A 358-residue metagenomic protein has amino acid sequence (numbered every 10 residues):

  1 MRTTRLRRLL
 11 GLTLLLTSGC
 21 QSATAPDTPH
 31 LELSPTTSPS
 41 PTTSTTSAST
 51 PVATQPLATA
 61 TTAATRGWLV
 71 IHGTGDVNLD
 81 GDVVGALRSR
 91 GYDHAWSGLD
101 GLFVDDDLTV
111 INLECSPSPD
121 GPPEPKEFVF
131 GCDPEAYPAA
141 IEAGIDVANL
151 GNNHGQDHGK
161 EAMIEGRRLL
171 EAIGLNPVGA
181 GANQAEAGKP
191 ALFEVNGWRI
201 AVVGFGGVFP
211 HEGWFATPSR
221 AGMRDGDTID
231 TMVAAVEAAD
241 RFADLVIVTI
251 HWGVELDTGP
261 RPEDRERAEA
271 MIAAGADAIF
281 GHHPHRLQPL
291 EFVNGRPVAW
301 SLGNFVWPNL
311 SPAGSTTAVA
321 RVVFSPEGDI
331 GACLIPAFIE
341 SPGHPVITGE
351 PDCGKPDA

Functional and structural regions predicted by a protein language model:
M1-L10: Bacterial N-terminal signal peptides that target proteins for export
L16-G19: C-terminal motif of bacterial Sec signal peptides marking the signal peptidase cleavage site
Q21-A23: Bacterial signal peptide processing site
D27-L33, T46, T50-A358: Acidic, metal/ion-coordinating pockets
L33-P41: Short extracytoplasmic/periplasmic juxtamembrane "stem" segments immediately C-terminal to an N-terminal membrane anchor
